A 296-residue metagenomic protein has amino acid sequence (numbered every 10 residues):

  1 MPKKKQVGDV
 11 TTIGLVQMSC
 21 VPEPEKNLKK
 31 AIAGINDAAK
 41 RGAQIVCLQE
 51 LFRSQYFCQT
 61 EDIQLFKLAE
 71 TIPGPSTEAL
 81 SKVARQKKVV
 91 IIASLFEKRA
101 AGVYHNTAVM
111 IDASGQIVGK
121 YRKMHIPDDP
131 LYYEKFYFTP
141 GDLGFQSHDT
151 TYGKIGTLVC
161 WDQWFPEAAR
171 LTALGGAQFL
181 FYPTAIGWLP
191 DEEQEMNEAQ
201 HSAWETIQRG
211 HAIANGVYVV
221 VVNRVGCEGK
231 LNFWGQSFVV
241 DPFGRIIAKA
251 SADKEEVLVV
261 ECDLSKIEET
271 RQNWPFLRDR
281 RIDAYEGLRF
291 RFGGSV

Functional and structural regions predicted by a protein language model:
M1-Q44, F181: N-terminal active-site segment of His-dependent metallophosphoesterases
V10-P22, T107, K120-K123, S147 (+2 more regions): Active-site-proximal beta-strand elements of phosphoester/diester hydrolases
I13, M110-V118, V240-I247: Short, glycine-anchored, charge-dense loop/turn motifs used at functional sites
V21-P24, A33-S114, V118-K120, I186-G210 (+1 more regions): Cys-nucleophile CN-hydrolase/nitrilase-fold catalytic domain and related Cys-dependent amidase chemistry that acts on
A69-I92, K154, C160-V257: CN hydrolase (nitrilase-like) catalytic-core segments centered on the catalytic cysteine and neighboring Lys/Glu
A93-L95, T107-M110, Q146, S237-V239 (+1 more regions): Short beta-strand scaffold segments in enzyme catalytic cores
K123-Y137, K254-R271: A short, polar/charged loop-to-alpha-helix boundary motif
F145-Q178, T184, I267-V296: Cysteine/selenocysteine-centered motifs that mediate thiol-based redox chemistry or coordinate metal-sulfur cofactors
